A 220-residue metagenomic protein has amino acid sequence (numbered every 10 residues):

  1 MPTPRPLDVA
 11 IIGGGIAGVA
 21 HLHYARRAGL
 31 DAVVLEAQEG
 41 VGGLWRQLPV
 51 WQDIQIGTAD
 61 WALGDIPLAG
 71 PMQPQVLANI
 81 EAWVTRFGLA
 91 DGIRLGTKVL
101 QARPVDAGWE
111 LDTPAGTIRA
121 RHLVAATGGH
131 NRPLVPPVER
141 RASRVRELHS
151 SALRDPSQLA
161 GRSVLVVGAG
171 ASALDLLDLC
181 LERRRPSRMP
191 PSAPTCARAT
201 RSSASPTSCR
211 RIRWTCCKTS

Functional and structural regions predicted by a protein language model:
L7, L30, R121-H122, G161-V164: Nucleotide donor/acceptor-binding cores
L7-V34, A173-L181: N-terminal Rossmann-like FAD-binding beta1-loop-alpha1 element of flavoenzymes
I12, L35-E36, V167, M189-P190: The conserved SAM/SAH-binding core of class I Rossmann-like methyltransferase domains, concentrating on the hydrophobic
A17, E39-G40, H130, S172 (+1 more regions): Conserved Rossmann-like nucleotide-cofactor binding loop
H21, L44, L134-P136, L176-L177 (+1 more regions): Short glycine-/acidic-enriched loop or helix-start segments at secondary-structure transitions that form or flank
D31, A37-N79, P190-S220: Glycine-rich active-site loop/strand segments that organize a redox cofactor
G70-H130: Feature captures the FAD/FMN-dependent oxidoreductase FAD-binding
Q75, N79, T127-R183, M189: Glycine-rich dinucleotide-binding loop and its adjacent helix/turn
